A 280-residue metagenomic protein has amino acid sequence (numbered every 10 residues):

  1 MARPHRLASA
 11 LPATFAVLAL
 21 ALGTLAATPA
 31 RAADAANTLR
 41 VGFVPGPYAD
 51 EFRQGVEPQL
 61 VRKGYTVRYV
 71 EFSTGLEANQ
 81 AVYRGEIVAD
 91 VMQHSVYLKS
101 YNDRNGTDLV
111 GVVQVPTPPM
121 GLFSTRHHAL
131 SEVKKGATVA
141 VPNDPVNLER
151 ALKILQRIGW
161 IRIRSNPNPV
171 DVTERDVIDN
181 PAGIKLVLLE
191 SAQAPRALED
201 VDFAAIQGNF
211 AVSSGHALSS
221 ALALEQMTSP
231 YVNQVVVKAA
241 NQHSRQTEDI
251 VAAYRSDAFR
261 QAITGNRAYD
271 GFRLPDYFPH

Functional and structural regions predicted by a protein language model:
T38, P45-R68: Short, polar/charged alpha-helical segment
Y69-Q80, P167-R196: Short helix-initiation/N-cap motifs at beta->coil->alpha
E71-G75, E86, D90-K99, P116 (+3 more regions): Beta->alpha turn/N-cap motifs
G75-G106, G121-L122, H128, S213-G215: Pocket-flanking alpha-helical
S100-V112, H127, L198-D200, A205 (+1 more regions): Ligand-binding "clamshell"
V112-R162, R260: A conserved helix-loop-strand patch within extracytoplasmic ligand-binding domains of the periplasmic binding
P119-L130, Y231-Q246: A bilobed periplasmic-binding-protein/Venus flytrap-type ligand-binding module shared by bacterial periplasmic
V146-I161, S165-D171, V251-H280: Ligand-binding clefts/hinges and TM-proximal coupling segments of bilobed small-molecule sensing domains
